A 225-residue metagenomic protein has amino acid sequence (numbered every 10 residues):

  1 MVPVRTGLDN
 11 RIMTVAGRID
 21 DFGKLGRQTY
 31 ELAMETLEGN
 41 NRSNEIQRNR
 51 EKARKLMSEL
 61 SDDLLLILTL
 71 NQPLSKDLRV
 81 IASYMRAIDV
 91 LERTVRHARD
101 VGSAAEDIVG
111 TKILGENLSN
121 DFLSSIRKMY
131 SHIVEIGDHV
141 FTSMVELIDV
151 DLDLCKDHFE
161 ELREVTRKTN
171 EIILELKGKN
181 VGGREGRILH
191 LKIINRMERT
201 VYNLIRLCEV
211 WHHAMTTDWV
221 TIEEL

Functional and structural regions predicted by a protein language model:
M1-L225: Cytosolic, long alpha-helical scaffolding segments
